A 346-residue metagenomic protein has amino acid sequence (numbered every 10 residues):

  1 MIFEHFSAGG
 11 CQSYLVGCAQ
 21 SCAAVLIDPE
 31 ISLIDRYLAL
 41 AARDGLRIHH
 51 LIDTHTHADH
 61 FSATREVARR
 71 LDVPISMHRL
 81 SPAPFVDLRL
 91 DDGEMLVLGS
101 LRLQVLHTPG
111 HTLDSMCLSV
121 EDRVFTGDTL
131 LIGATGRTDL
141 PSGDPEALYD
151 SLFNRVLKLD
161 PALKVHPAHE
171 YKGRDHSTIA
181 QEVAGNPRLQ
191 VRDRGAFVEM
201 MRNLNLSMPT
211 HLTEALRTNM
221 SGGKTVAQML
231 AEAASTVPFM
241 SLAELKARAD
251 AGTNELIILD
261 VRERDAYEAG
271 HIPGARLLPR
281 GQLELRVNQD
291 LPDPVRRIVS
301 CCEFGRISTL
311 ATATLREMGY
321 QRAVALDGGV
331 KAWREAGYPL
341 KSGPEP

Functional and structural regions predicted by a protein language model:
M1-L46, C117-T126, G133, L245: Conserved beta-strand hairpin/beta-sheet module of binuclear metal-dependent hydrolase folds, prominently
A8-G9, S21-C22, I31-H107, A184-G185 (+1 more regions): Active-site HxH/HxHxD metal-binding segment of metal-dependent hydrolases
L15, M95-V120: Core dinuclear metal-dependent hydrolase active-site scaffold
V25, H50-I52, Q104, F125-T126 (+2 more regions): Residue-level marker for buried hydrophobic side chains located in beta-strands that build the well-ordered beta-sheet
L26-I27, L245, I257-R262, L278: Short hydrophobic beta-strand that contains or immediately precedes a catalytic carboxylate
P29-I31, T56, L80, H111-T112 (+4 more regions): Active-site metal-binding loops of divalent metal-dependent hydrolases
L106, L278-E335: Catalytic cysteine-centered active loop of the rhodanese-like fold, especially the PTP/DSP P-loop
D150-K164, A168-A243, N254: Accessory terminal helices/loops
